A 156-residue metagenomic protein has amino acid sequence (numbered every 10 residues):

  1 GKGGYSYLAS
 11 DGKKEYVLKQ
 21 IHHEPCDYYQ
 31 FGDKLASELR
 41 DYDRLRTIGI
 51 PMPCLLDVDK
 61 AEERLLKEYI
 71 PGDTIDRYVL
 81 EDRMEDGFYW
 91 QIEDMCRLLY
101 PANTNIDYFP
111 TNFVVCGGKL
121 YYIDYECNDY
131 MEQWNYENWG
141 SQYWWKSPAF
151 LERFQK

Functional and structural regions predicted by a protein language model:
K2-A36: ATP-binding glycine-rich loop module of kinase domains
D11, Q20-H22, D57, E68-Y69 (+1 more regions): Residue-level recognition of conserved beta-strand positions in structured domain cores
Y16, P51, L65, Y121-I123: Protein kinase-like catalytic core scaffold
Q30-I48: The N-lobe alphaC helix and its flanking beta3-alphaC-beta4 segment of protein kinase-like domains, centered on
F31, I50-Y89: Conserved structural core of kinase catalytic domains
F88, Y100-N105, C116-K156: C-lobe/activation-segment region of protein kinase-like
Q91-L98: Conserved hydrophobic core/spine positions of the Hanks-type protein kinase catalytic domain
Y108-F113: Hydrophobic residue at the +6 position relative to the catalytic HRD Asp in the kinase catalytic loop
